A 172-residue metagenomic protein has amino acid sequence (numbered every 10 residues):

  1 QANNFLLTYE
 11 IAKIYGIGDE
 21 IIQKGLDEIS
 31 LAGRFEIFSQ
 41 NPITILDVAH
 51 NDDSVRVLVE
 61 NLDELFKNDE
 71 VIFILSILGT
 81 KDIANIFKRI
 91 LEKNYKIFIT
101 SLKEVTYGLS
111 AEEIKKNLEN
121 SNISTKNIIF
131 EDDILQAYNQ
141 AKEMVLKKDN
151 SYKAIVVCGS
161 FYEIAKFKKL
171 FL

Functional and structural regions predicted by a protein language model:
Q1-K96: Nucleotide phosphate-binding/pyrophosphate-handling subdomain across enzymes that bind or process nucleotide phosphates
I43-T44, F87-A154: C-terminal helical cap/extension that packs against the catalytic core of soluble nucleotide-cofactor enzymes
A137, E163-A165: Short, active-site-adjacent cap segments at secondary-structure transitions
S160: Active-site-proximal loop/hinge segments that shape catalytic or ion-binding/gating pockets
L172: Nuclease catalytic cores that cleave nucleic-acid phosphodiester bonds, predominantly acidic two-metal-ion
